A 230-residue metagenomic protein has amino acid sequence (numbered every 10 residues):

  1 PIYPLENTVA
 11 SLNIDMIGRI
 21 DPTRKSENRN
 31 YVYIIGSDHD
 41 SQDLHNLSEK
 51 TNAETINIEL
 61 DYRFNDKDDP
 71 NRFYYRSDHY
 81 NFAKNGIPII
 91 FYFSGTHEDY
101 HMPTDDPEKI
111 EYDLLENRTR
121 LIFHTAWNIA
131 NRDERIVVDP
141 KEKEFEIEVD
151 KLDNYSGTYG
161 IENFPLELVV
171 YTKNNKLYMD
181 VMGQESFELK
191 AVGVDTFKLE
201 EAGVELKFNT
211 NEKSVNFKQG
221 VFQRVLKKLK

Functional and structural regions predicted by a protein language model:
P1-F91: Metal-dependent peptidase/peptidase-like ectodomains
Y3, D38-D43, R76, K109-R120 (+1 more regions): Soluble non-cytosolic domains of exported or imported proteins
S11-M16, R132-E146: Acidic/histidine-enriched alpha-helical segments
D40, L44-L47, D78, T96 (+3 more regions): Stable alpha-helical elements in mature extracytoplasmic
S48, F82, Y92, Y100 (+4 more regions): Hydrophobic, well-ordered secondary-structure elements that form the walls of internal hydrophobic environments
A83, Y100-T104, E108, Q184-F187 (+1 more regions): C-terminal soluble interaction/assembly domains
F93, H97-K141: His/Asp/Glu-rich mid-to-C-terminal helical/loop segments that flank catalytic regions of hydrolases
D139-K230: Peripheral terminal and inter-domain segments
